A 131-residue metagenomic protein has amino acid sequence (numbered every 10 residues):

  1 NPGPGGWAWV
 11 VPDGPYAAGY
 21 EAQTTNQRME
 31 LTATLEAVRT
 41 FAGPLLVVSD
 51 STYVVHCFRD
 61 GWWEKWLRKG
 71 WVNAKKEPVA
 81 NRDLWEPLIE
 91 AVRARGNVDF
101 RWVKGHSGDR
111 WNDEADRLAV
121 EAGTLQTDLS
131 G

Functional and structural regions predicted by a protein language model:
N1-P4, Y16, Y20, T34-E114 (+1 more regions): RNase H catalytic domain
G5-P12: Short beta-strand scaffold segments in enzyme catalytic cores
D13-E30: A short, polar/acidic, helix/strand-boundary loop motif
V120-G131: Acidic, His- and aromatic-enriched active-site or binding-groove loops in soluble protein domains that engage sugars
